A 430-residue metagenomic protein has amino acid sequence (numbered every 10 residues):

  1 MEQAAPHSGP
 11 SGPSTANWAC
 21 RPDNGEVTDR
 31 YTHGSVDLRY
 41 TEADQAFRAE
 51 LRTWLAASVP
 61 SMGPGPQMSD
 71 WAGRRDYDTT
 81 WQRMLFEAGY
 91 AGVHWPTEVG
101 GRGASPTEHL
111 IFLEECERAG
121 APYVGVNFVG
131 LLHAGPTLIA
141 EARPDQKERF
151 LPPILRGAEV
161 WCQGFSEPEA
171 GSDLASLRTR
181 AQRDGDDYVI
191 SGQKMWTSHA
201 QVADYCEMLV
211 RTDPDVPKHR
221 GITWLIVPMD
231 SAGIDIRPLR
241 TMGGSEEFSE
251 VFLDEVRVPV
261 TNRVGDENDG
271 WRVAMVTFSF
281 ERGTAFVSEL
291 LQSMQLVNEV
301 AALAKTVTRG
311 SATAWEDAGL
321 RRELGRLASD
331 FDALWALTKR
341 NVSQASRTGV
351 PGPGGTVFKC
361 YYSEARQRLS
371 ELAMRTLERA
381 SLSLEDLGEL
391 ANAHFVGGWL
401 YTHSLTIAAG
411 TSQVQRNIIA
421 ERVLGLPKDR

Functional and structural regions predicted by a protein language model:
N24-V126, R149, P153-R156, A302 (+6 more regions): Amphipathic, small/basic residue-rich leader segments at the start of a protein or domain
G63-A72, R309-W315, D332-G388: C-terminal helix-coil-helix/basic helical segment that borders enzyme active sites and/or dimer interfaces and provides
Q82, F86-E148, P152-A158, H199-Y205 (+6 more regions): Internal helix-loop-helix
S105-T107, I111-F112, H133, W271-F286 (+1 more regions): Glycine-rich phosphate/cofactor-binding loops in nucleotide/flavin-utilizing enzymes
G157-F165, L209: A short, Trp-centered hydrophobic/proline-enriched beta-strand micro-motif
R178, D186-D187, S191-L239: A short core secondary-structure module
I234-L334, L405: Glycine-rich beta->alpha junctions and the first turn(s) of the following alpha-helix
